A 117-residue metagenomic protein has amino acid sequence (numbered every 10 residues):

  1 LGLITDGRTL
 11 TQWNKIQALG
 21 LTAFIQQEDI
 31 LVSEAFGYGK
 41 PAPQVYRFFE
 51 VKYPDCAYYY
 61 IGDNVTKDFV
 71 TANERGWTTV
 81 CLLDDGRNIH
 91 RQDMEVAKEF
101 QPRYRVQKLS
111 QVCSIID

Functional and structural regions predicted by a protein language model:
I4-D117: Asp-based, Mg2+/Mn2+-dependent phosphohydrolase catalytic module
